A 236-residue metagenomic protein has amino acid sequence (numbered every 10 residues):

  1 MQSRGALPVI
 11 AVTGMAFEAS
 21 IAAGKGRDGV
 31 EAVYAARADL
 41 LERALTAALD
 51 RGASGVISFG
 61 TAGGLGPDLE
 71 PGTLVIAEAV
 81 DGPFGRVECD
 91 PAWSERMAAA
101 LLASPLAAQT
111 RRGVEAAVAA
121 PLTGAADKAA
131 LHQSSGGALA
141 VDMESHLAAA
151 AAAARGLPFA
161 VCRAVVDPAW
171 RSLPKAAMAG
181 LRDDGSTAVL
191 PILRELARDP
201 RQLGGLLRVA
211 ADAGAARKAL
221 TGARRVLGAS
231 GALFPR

Functional and structural regions predicted by a protein language model:
M1-Q2: N-terminal hydrophobic/helix-forming segments and targeting peptides
G5-R236: Glycine-rich phosphate- or other oxyanion-binding loops that anchor nucleotides, phosphorylated ligands
